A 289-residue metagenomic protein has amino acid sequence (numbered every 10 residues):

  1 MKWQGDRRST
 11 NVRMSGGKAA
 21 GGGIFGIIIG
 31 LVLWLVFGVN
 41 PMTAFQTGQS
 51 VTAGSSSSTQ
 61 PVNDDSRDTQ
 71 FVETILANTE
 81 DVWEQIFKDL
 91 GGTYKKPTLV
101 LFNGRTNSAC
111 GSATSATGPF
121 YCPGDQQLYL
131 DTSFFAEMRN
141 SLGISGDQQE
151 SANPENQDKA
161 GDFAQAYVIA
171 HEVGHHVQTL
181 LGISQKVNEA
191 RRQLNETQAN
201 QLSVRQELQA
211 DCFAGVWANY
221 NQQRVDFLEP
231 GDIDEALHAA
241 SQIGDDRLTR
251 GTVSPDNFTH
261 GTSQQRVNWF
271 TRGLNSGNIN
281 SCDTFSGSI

Functional and structural regions predicted by a protein language model:
D6-K18, F25-T259, N268, N280-I289: A Zn2+-metalloprotease active-site environment signal
Q265: Short alpha-helical
F270-R272: Short, exposed beta-strand-loop hairpins at the edges of beta-sheets in extracellular/periplasmic proteins
